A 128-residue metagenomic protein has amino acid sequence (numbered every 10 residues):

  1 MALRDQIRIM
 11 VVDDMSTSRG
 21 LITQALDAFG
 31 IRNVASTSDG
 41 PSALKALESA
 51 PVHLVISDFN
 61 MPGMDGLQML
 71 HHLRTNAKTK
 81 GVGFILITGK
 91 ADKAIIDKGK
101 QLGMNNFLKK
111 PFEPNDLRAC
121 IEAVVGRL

Functional and structural regions predicted by a protein language model:
Q6-T17, I22-L26, V55: Conserved acidic segment of CheY-like receiver
T23, S36-L54: Acidic, metal-coordinating helix/loop segments flanking the phosphotransfer/catalytic sites of two-component signaling
P51-H53, K78-G83: His-Asp phosphorelay/catalytic-motif detector in bacterial-type signaling
D58, T88: Active-site residues of response regulator receiver
M61: Receiver (REC) domain active-site loop signature in two-component systems and cognate sites in sensor histidine kinases
A94, F112-I121: C-terminal output helix
